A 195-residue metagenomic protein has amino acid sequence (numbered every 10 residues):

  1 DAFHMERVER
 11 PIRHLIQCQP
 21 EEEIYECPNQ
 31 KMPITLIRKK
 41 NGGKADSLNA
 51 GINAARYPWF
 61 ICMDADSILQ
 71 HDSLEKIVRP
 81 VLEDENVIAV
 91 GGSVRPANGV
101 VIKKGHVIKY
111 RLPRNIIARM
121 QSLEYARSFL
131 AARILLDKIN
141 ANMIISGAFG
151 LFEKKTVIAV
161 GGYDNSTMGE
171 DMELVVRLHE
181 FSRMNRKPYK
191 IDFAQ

Functional and structural regions predicted by a protein language model:
D1-E6: Short, acidic, metal-binding catalytic loop of nucleotide-sugar glycosyltransferases
R10-Q17, E23-K31, K40-S47, N53 (+3 more regions): Long helical/loop segments within the catalytic core of UDP-sugar-dependent glycosyltransferases, especially the large
L36-I37, A89, I191-F193: Conserved beta-strand scaffold positions in the cores of enzyme catalytic domains, especially in NTP/NDP-utilizing
Y57, D84-V87, K187-Y189: Short, high-confidence coil segments that cap the C-terminus of an alpha-helix and link into the following beta-strand
F60: Short aromatic/hydrophobic "clamp" motif used to bind/position activated sugar donors
M63-A65: Catalytic metal- and UDP-sugar-binding loop of GT-A-like glycosyltransferases, i.e., residues flanking the conserved
S166, R177-A194: Catalytic donor-sugar/metal-binding loop of nucleotide-sugar-dependent glycosyltransferases
M168-L174: Acidic donor-binding loop at a coil-to-helix junction in glycosyltransferase catalytic cores that engages
